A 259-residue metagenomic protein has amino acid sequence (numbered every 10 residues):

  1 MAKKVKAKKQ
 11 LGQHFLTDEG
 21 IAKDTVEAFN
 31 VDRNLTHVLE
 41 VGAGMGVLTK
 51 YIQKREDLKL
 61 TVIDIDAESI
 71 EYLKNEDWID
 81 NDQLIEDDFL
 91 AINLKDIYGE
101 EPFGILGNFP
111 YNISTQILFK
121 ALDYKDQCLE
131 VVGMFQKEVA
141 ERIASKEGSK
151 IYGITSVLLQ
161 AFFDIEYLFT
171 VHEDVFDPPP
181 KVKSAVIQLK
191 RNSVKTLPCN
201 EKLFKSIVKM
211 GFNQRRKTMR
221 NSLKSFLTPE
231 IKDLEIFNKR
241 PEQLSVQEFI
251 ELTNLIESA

Functional and structural regions predicted by a protein language model:
M1-S206, M210, Q247-L255: Catalytic cores of RNA-modifying enzymes
R191, V208-A259: C-terminal lobe and adjacent flexible extensions of AdoMet/dcAdoMet transferase-like proteins
